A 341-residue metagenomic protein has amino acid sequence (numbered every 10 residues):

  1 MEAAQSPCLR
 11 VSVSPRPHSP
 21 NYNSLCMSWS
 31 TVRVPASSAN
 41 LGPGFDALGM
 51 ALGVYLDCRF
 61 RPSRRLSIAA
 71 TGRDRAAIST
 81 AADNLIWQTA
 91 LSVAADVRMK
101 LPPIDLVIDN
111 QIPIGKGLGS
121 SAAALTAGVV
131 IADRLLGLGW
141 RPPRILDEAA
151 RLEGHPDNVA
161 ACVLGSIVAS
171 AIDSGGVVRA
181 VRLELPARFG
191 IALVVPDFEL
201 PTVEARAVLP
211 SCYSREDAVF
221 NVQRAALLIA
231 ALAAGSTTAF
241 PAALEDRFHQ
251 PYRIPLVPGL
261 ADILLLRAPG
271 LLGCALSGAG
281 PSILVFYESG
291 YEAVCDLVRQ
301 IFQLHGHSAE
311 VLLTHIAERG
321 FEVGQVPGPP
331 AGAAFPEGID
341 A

Functional and structural regions predicted by a protein language model:
P7-V11, P15-S19: Intrinsically disordered, low-complexity proline-rich regions
N23-K116, V130, R134, L138-P142 (+3 more regions): ATP-binding N-lobe of GHMP and related small-molecule kinases
D46-G49, A150-A160, V178-E184, I229 (+1 more regions): A generic local secondary-structure boundary/capping motif
P62, I172, P196, V285-S289: Short beta-strand-to-loop capping motifs
K100-R179: Gly/Ser-rich oxyanion-binding loop with an adjacent helix/lid that shapes the negatively charged ligand pocket
A192-P255: Active-site rim beta-loop-alpha module in soluble metabolic enzymes
L232-A341: Glycine-rich, charge-dense phosphate/pyrophosphate-binding loop(s) and the adjacent flexible "lid"/catalytic subdomain
